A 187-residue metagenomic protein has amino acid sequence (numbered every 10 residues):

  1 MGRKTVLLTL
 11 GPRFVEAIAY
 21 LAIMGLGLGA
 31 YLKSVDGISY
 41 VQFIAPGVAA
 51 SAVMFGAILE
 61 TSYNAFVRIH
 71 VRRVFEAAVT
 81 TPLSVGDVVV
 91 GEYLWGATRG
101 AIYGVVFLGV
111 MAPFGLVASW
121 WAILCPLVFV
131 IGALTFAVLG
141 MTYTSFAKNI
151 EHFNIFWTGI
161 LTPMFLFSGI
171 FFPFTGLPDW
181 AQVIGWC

Functional and structural regions predicted by a protein language model:
R3-I69, L116-C125, E151-I155, G176: Transmembrane helix-boundary elements of multi-pass transport/secretion proteins, especially ABC-type permease modules
E16-M24, V41-P113, G159, F165: Hydrophobic alpha-helical transmembrane segments of multi-pass membrane transport proteins
G27-L28, L32, A65, F75-A78 (+5 more regions): Hydrophobic alpha-helical interface/terminus motif in multipass membrane transporters
L28, T144-C187: Transmembrane helix segments
V53-T61, A133-T142, L166-I170: Transmembrane alpha-helical segments that form the membrane-embedded catalytic/substrate-channel core of multi-pass
E60-N64, R68, V138-S145, G176 (+1 more regions): Membrane-spanning helices that line or support transport/gating and their immediate boundary helices in channels
V85, V89-T158, T162: Alpha-helical transmembrane segments and their short interhelical loops
